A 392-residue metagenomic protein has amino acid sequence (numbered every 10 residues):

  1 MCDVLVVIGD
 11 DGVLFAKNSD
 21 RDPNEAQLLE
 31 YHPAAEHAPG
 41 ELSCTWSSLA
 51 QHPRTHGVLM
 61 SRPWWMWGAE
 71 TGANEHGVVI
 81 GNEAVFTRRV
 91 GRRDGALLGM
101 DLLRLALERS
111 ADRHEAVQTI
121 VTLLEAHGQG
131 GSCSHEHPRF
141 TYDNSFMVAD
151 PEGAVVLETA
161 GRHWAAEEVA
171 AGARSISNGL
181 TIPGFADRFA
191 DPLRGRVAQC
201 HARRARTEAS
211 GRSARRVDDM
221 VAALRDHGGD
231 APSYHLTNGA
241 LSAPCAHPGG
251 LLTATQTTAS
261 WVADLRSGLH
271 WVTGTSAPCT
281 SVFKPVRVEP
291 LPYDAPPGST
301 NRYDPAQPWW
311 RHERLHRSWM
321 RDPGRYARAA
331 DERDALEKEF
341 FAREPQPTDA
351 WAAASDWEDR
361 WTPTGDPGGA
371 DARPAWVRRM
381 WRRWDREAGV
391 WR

Functional and structural regions predicted by a protein language model:
M1-G99, T119-S233, N238-G239, T258: A contiguous strand-loop segment
D3-V7, V13, L252, Q346-R392: Acidic, low-complexity N-terminal propeptides/linkers enriched in Ser/Thr/Asp/Gly that mediate export, maturation
L103-S110: Short, well-ordered beta-strand elements within core beta-sheets of diverse protein domains
A240-S242, L252: Catalytic-pocket segment enriched in acidic/His residues
G249-P363: Substrate-recognition/cap regions that form aromatic- and gly/pro-loop-enriched pockets for small-molecule ligands
